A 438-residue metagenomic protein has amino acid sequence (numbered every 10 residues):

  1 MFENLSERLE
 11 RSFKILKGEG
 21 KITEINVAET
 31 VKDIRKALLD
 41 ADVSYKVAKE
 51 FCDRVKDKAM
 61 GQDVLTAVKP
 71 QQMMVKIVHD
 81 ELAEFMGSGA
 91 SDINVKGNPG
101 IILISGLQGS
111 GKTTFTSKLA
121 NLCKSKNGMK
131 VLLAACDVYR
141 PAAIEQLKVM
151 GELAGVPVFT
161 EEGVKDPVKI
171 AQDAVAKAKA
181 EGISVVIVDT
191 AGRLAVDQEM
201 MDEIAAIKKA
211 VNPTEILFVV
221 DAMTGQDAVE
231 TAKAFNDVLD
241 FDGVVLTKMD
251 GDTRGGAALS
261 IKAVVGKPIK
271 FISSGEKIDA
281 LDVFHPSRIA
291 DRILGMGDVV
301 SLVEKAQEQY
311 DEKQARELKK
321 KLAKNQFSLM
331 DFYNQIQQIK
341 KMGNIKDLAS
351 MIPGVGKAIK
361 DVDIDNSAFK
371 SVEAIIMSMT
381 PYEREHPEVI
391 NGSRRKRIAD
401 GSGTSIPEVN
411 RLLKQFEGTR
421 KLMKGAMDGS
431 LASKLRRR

Functional and structural regions predicted by a protein language model:
F2-E19, R288-R438: Long amphipathic alpha-helical segments used for membrane anchoring, targeting, substrate engagement, or oligomerization
R8-C136, A143-V164, A171-V188: Primarily NTPase-proximal linker/entry elements flanking Walker-type ATP/GTP-binding cores
L16, D42-S44, V78, L107 (+9 more regions): Residue-level signature of catalytic and energy-coupling elements of molecular machines, predominantly ATP/GTP-dependent
E19, N26, T66, D92-K96 (+15 more regions): Replace "in large, NTP-powered and nucleic-acid-processing enzymes" with "in large, NTP-powered factors and other
G109-S110, V138-P141, K165-P167, G192-V196 (+2 more regions): Short, small-residue-enriched loops and turns at beta-alpha junctions that line or gate enzyme active sites
A135, E162, V188, V219-V220 (+3 more regions): Small/polar loops that bind or transfer phosphate-bearing groups
A171-V175, K179, I183, A195 (+2 more regions): Conserved phosphate-handling catalytic cores of large alpha/beta enzymes
